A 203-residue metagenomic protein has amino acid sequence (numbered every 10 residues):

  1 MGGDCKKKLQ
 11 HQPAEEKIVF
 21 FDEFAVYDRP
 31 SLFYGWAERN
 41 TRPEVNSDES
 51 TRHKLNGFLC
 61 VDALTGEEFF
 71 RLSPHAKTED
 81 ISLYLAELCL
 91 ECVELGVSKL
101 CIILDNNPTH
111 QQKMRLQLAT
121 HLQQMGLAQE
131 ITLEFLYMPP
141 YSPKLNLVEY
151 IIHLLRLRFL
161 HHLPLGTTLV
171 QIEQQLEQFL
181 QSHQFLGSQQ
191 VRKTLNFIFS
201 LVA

Functional and structural regions predicted by a protein language model:
M1-A203: Short functional hotspots at interaction and active-site rims
